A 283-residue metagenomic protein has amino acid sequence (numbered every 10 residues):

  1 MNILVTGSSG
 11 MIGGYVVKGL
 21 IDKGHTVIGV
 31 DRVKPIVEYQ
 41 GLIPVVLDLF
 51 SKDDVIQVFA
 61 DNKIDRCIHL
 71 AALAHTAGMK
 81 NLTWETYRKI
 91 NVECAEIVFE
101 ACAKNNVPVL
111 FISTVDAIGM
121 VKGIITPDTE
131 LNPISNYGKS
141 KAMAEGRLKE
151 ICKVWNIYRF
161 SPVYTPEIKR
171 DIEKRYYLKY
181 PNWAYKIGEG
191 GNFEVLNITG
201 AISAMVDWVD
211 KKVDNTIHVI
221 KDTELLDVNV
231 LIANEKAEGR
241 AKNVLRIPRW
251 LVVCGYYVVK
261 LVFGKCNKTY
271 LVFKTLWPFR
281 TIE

Functional and structural regions predicted by a protein language model:
I3-K23: N-terminal Rossmann NAD(P)H-binding glycine-rich loop of SDR-like oxidoreductase domains
Q40-S51: Rossmann-fold cofactor-recognition segment
L49-I90, I97, A101: NAD(P)H-binding glycine-rich loop region in Rossmannoid oxidoreductase-like domains and their noncatalytic homologs
E96-N136: Conserved Rossmann-fold NAD(P)-dependent oxidoreductase catalytic core, especially the SDR/UDP-sugar
M120, N132-N156: Active-site Tyr-X1-5-Lys
V154-G200, D207: NAD(P)-dependent short-chain dehydrogenase/reductase
I198, G255-E283: Conserved C-terminal active-site "lid" loop/helix of NAD(P)H-dependent oxidoreductases that clamps the redox cofactor
A204-C266: Mid/C-terminal beta-alpha module of Rossmann-like enzyme folds, strongest in SDR-family dehydrogenases/epimerases
